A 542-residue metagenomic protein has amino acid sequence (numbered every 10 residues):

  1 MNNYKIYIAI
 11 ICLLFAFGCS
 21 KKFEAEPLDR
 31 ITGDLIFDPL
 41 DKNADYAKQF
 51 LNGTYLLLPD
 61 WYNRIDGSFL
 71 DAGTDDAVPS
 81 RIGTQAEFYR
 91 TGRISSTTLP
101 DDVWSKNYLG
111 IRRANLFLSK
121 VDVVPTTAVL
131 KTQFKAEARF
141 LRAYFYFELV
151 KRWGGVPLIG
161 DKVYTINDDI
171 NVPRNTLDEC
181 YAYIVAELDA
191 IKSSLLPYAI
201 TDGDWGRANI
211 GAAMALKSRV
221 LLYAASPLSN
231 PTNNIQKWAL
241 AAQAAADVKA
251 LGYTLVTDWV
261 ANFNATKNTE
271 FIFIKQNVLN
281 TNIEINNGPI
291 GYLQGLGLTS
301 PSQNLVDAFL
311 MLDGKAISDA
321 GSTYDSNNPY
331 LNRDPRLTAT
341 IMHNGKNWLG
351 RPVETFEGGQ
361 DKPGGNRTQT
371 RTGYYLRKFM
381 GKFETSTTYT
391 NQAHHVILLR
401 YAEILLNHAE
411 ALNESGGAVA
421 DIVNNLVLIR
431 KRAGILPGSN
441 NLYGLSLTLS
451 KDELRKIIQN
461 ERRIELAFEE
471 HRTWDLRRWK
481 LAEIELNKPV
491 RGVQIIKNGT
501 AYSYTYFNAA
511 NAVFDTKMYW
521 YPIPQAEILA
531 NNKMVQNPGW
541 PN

Functional and structural regions predicted by a protein language model:
M1-D29: Bacterial Sec-dependent N-terminal signal peptides
G18-S20, R93, T97, N107-G110 (+9 more regions): Long, intrinsically disordered, low-complexity segments
C19-D66, L310-S322, E527-N542: Membrane-proximal, proline-rich intrinsically disordered regions
D41-N52, L56-W61, G83-W153, D169-A182 (+7 more regions): Conserved, well-structured interaction surfaces
L158-A261: Hydrophobic, small-residue-rich alpha-helical packing segments that form membrane-like cores
D325-Y401: Flexible, polar/acidic helix-loop-strand segments at domain edges
